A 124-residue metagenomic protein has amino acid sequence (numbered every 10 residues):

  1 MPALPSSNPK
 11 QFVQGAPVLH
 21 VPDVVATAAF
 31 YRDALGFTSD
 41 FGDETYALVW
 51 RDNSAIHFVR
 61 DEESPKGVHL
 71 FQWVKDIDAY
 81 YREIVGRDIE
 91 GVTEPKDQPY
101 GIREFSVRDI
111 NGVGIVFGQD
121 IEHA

Functional and structural regions predicted by a protein language model:
M1-A26, A55, V68-L70, G118-A124: N-terminal beta-strand motif that seeds the catalytic metal site of vicinal oxygen chelate
M1-K10, Y81-A124: Vicinal oxygen chelate
Q14-P22, L48-W50, D61-R87, R103-R108: Vicinal oxygen chelate
D23-T38: Amphipathic alpha-helical segments
G36-F41, G91-E94: Short secondary-structure junctions
T38-H69, G114-Q119: Conserved short beta-strand elements that form part of the metal-binding/catalytic scaffold of enzyme active sites
